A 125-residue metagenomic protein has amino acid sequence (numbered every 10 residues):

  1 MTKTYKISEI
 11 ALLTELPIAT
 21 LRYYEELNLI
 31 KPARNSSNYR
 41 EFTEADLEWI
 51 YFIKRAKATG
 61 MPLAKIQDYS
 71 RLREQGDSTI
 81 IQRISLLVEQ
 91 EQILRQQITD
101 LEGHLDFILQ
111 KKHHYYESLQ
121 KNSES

Functional and structural regions predicted by a protein language model:
T2-I7, L12, K31, E44-S125: Arg/Lys-rich, alpha-helical DNA-contact motif
P17-T20: Short coil turns linking two alpha-helices in DNA-binding domains
I30-S37: Beta-hairpin "wing" of winged helix-turn-helix
N38-T43: Minor-groove-contacting beta-hairpin "wing" of winged helix-turn-helix DNA-binding domains
